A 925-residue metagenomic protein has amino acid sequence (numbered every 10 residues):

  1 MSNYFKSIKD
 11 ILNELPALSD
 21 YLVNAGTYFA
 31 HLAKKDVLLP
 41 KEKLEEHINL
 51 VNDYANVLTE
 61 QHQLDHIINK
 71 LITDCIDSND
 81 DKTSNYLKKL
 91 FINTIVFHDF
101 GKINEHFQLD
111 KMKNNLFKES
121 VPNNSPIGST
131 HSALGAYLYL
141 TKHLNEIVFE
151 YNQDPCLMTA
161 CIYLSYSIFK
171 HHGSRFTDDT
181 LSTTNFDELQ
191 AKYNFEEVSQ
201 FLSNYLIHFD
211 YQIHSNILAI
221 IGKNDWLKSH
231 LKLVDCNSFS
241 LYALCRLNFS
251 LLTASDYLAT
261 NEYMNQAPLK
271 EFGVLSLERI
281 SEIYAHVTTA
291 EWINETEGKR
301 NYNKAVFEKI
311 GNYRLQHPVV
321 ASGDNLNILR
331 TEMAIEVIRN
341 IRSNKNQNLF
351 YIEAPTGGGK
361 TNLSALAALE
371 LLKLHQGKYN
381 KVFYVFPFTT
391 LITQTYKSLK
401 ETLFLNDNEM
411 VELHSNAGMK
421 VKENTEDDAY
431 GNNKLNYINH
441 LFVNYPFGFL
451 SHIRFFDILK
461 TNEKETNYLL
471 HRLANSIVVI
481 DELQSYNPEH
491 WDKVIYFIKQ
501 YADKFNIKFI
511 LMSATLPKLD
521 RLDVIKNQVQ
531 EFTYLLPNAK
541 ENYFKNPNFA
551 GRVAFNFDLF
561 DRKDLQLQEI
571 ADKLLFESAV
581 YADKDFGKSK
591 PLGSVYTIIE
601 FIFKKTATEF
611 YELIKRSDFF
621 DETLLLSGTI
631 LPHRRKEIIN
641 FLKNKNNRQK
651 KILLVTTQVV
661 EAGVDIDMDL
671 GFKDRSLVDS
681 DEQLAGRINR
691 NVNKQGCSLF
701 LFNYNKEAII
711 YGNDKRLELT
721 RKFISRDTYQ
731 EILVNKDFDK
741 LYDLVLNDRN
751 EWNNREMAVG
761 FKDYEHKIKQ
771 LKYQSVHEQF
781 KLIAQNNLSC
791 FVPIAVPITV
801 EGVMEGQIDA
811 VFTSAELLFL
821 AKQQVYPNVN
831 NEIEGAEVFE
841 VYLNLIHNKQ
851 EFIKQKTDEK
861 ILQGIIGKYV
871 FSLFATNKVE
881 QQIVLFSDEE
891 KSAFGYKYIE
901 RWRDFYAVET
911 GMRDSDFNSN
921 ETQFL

Functional and structural regions predicted by a protein language model:
M1-G26, K34-K35, E150-H317: N-terminal accessory nucleic-acid engagement/regulatory domains that precede and modulate ATP-driven motor cores
M1-N123: Acidic/His-rich, divalent-metal-binding segments that scaffold phosphate/diphosphate chemistry
L32, V411-E423, I602-K605, T623-I639 (+1 more regions): Conserved helicase motor
Y379-L403, E412-G418, K518: Conserved Walker A/P-loop ATP-binding site and its immediately adjacent core in helicase/helicase-like ATPase domains
L405-K460: Inter-Walker segment of RecA-like/P-loop motor cores
N467-H471, N475, Q484-N546: Post-DEXD/H (motif II) to motif III coupling segment of the RecA-like Helicase ATP-binding lobe
A502, E569-E600, K605-K636, K643-N644 (+2 more regions): C-terminal helicase lobe and adjacent C-terminal extensions/tails of nucleic-acid helicase motors
T515-K584: Interdomain hinge/linker at the junction between the two RecA-like core domains of SF2 helicases
